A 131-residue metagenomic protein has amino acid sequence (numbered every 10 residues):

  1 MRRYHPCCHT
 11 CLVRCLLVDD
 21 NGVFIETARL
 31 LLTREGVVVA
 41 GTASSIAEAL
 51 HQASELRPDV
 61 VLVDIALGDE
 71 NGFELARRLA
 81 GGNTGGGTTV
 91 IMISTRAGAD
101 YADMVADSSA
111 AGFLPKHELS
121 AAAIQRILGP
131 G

Functional and structural regions predicted by a protein language model:
M1-R14, L119-G131: Non-catalytic signal-transmission and effector/linker regions of two-component phosphorelay proteins
G22-G41: Two-component/phosphorelay signaling modules centered on CheY-like receiver
S45-E48, N71-E74: Acidic catalytic/metal-coordinating carboxylates
V63-D64: Active-site T/S-Asp motif of two-component receiver
G68: The feature encodes the CheY-like receiver
G72, V105-G112: As written
F73-G86: Short amphipathic alpha-helix used as the core "switch/output" element in two-component signaling
I93-S94: Hydrophobic/aromatic residues positioned on beta-strands within the core alpha/beta folds
